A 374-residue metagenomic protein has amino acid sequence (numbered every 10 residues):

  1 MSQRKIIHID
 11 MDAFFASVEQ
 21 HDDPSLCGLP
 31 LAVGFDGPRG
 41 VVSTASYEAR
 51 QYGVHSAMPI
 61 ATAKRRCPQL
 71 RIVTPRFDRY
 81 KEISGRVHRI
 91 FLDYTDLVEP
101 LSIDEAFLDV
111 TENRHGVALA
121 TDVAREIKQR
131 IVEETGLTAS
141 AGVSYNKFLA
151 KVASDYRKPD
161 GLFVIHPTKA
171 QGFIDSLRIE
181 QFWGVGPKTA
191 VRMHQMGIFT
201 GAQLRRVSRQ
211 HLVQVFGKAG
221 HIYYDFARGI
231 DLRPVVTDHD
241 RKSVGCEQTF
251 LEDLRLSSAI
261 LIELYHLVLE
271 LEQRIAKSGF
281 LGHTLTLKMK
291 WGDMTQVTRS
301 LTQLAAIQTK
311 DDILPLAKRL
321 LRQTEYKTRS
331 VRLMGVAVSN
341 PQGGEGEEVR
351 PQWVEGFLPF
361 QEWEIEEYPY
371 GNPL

Functional and structural regions predicted by a protein language model:
M1-V215, A219-H221, G344-G346, P351-L374: Gly/Gly-Pro- and Ser/Thr-rich, intrinsically disordered tail segments characteristic of DNA damage-repair and tolerance
H8, Q181, T189-V331, N340-Y368 (+1 more regions): DNA-contacting surface of Y-family translesion DNA polymerases
L101-E105, S144-K147, F280-T284, R329-L333: Short Gly/Ser/Thr- and Asp/Glu-enriched loop/turn motifs at secondary-structure junctions
